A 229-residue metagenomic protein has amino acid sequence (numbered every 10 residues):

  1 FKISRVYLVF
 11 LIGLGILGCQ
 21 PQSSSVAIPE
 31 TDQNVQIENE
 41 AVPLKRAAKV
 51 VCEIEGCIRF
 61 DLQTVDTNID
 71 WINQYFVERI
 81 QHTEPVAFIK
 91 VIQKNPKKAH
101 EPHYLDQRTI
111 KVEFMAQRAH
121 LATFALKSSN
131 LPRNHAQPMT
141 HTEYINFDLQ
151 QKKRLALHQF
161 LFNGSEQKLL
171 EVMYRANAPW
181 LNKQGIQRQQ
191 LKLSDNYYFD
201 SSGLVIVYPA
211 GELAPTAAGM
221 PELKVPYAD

Functional and structural regions predicted by a protein language model:
F1-L8: Bacterial N-terminal signal peptides that target proteins for export
L11: Flanking scaffold residues of small Cys/His-coordinated metal-binding clusters
G15-G18: C-terminal motif of bacterial Sec signal peptides marking the signal peptidase cleavage site
Q20-D229: Compositionally biased intrinsically disordered regions enriched in Thr/Gly
